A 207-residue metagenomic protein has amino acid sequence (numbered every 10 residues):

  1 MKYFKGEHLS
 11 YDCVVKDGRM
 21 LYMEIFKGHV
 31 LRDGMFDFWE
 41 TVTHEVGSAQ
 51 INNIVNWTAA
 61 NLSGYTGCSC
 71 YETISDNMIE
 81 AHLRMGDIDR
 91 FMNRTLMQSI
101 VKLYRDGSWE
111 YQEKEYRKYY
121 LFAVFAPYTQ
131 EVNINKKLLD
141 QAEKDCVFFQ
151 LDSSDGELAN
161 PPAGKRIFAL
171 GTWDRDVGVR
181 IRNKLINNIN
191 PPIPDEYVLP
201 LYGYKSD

Functional and structural regions predicted by a protein language model:
M1, Y71, I79: Active-site flanking residues adjacent to catalytic metal/cofactor-binding acidic residues
K2-Y3, V14: Short, charge-rich binding segments
K5-H8: Domain-scale recognition of functional cores that engage charged ligands
D12-A59, A81-R117: ATP-dependent carboxylate/phosphate-activation module, predominantly the ATP-grasp catalytic core and closely related
C13, S75, V124-A126: Hydrophobic side chains in beta-strands
L62-D76, L170: A short glycine-rich, hydrophobically flanked beta-strand micro-motif that places a catalytic Asp/Glu for divalent metal
S69, R84-D87, V147-S154: A structural supersecondary motif
K102-D207: Peripheral (often C-terminal) accessory segments that flank ATP-dependent C-N-forming ligase machineries
